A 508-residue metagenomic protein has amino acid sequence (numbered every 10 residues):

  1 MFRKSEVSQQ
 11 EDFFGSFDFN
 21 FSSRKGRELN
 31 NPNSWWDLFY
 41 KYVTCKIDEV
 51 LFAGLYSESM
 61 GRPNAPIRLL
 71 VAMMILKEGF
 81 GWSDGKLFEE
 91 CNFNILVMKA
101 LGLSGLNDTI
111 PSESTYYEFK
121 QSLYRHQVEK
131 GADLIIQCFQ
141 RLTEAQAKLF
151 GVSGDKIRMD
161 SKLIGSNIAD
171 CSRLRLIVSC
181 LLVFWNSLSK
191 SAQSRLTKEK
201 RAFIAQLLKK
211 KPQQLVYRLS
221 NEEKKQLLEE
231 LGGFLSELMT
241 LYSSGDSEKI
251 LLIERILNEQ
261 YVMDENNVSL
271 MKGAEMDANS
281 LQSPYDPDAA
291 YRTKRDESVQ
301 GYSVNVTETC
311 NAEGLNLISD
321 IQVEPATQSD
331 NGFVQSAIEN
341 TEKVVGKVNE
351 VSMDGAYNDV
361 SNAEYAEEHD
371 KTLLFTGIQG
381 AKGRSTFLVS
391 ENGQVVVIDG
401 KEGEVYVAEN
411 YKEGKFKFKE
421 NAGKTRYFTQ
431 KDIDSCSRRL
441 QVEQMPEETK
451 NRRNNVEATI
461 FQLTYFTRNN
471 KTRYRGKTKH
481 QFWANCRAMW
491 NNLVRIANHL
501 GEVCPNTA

Functional and structural regions predicted by a protein language model:
M1-T44, I433-C436, H499-V503, T507-A508: Charged, often Cys/His-bearing segments associated with DNA-binding zinc-finger transcription factors
V7-S8, V50, M74, T109-I110 (+1 more regions): Peripheral, non-cofactor segments flanking catalytic/redox cores
L29-A72: Basic, short loop/linker segments at the boundary and entry of helix-turn-helix/winged-helix-like folds
E58, G81-S83, R125-H126: N-terminal core-binding DNA-recognition domain of tyrosine recombinases/integrases
V71-G81: Alpha-helical support elements that line or immediately flank enzyme active sites and cofactor-binding pockets
K86, C91, G105, T109 (+1 more regions): Anion-binding and metal-coordination hotspots
N94-I95, S112: Short, polar N-cap/turn motifs at the start of nucleic acid-interacting alpha helices
I95-V97, L101: General structural concept
